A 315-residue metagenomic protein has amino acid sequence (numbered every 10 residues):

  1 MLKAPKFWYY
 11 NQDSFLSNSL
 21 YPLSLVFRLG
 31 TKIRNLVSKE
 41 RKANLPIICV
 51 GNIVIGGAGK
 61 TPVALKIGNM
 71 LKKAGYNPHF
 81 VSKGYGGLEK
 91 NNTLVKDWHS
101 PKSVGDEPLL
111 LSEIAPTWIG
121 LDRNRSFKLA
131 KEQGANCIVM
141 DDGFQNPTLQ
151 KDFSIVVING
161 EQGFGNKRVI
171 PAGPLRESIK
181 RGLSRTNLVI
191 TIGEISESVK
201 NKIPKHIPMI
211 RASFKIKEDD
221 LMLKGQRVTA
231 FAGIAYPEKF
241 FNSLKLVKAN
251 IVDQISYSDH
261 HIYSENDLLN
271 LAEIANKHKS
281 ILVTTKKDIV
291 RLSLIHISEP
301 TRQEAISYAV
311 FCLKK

Functional and structural regions predicted by a protein language model:
L2-P46: A transmembrane-helix-recognition feature enriched in membrane-embedded lipid enzymes and envelope glyco-/phospholipid
V26, T61, L111, D141 (+3 more regions): Residue-level signal for inorganic ion chemistry
L36-L94: Walker A (P-loop) phosphate-binding motif
Y85-K202: Phosphate/Mg2+-binding loops and adjacent switch elements in nucleotide/diphosphate-handling enzyme cores
L188-S196, A212-I216, F231-A235, S258-H261 (+1 more regions): G-domain G4 guanine-recognition motif of GTPases
D220-E265: Redox- and metal-dependent alpha/beta enzyme cores, enriched for Fe-S-associated oxidoreductases and cofactor-handling
S280-I281, I289-L294, S298: Generic C-terminus detector
I295-K315: Single conserved hydrophobic/aromatic residue that forms the stacking wall/gate of nucleotide- or nucleobase-binding
